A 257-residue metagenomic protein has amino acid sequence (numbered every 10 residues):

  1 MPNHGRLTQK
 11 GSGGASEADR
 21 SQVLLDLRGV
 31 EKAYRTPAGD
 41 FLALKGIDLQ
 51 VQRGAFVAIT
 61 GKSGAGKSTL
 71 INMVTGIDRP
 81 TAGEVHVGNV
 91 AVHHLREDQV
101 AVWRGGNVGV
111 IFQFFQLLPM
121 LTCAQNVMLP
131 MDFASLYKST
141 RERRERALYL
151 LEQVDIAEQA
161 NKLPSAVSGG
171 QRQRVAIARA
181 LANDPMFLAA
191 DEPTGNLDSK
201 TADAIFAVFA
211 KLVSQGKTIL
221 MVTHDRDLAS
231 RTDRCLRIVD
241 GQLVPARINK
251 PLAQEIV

Functional and structural regions predicted by a protein language model:
M1-A33, P245-V257: ABC-family P-loop ATPase nucleotide-binding domain
V23-I238: ABC family nucleotide-binding domain
C235-I248: H-loop (His-switch) and adjacent beta-strand-loop-beta switch element of ABC-type ATPase nucleotide-binding domains
